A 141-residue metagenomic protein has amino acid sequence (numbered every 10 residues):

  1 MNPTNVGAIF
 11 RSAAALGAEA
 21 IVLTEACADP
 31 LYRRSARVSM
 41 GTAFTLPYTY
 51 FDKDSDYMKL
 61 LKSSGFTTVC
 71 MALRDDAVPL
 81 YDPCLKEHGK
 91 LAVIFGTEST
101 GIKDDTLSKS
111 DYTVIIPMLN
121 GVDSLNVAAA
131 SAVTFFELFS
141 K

Functional and structural regions predicted by a protein language model:
M1-D76: RNA substrate-binding interface of SAM-dependent RNA methyltransferases
S12-L16, P30, S35-A43, D104-K141: Structured adenosyl-cofactor binding patch, chiefly the S-adenosyl-L-methionine
E25, E98, E137: Acidic-residue sensor for enzyme active/binding pockets
L60, P79-L80, S124-A128: Short, charged, surface-exposed secondary-structure boundary motifs
S63-S64, K86, K141: Alpha-helix C-cap/termination motif
C70-V122: Active-site/ligand-binding-proximal alpha/beta "capping" segment
